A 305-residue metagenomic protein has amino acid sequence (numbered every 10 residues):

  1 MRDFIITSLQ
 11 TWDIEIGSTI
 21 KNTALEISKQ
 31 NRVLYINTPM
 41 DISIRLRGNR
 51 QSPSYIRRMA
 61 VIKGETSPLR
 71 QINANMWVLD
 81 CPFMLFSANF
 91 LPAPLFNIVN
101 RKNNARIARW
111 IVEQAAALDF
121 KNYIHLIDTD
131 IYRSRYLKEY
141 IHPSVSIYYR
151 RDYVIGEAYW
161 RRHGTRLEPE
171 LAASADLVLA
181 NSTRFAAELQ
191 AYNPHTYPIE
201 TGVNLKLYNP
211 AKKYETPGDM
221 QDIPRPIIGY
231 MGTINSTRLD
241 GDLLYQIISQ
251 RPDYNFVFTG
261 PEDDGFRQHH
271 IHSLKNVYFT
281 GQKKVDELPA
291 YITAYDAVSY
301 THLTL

Functional and structural regions predicted by a protein language model:
T23, R106-A116, F120, R161-V178: Membrane-proximal helix-turn-helix segments that form the acceptor-binding/catalytic region of lipid-linked
A173, K284-Y295: Short acidic alpha-helix that forms the nucleotide-activated donor recognition element in Leloir-type transferases
A175-P198: A short, active-site helix/loop in glycosyltransferases that binds the activated sugar's phosphate group
R184, G202, A211: Carbohydrate-associated surface elements
M220-R238: Conserved donor-binding/catalytic core segment of Leloir-type glycosyltransferases
M231, N255-F266: Glycosyltransferase donor-sugar binding loop
F266-P289: Nucleotide-activated donor-binding/catalytic signature segment of Leloir-type glycosyltransferases, i.e., the conserved
T301-L305: Conserved small/polar residues in nucleotide/adenosyl-binding loops
